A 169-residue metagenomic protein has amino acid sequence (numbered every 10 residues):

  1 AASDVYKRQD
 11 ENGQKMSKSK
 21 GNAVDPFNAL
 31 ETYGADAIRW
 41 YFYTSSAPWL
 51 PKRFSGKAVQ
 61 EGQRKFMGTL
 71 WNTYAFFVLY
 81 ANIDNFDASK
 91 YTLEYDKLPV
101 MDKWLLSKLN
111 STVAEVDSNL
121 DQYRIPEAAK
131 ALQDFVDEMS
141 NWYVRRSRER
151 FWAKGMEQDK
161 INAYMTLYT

Functional and structural regions predicted by a protein language model:
A1-Y6: Short, small-residue-biased leader/transition segments that mark boundaries at the very start of proteins
D10-E11: Short, acidic, Ser/Thr-enriched surface-loop or helix-capping motifs
Q14: Juxtacatalytic substrate-recognition/specificity segment
A23-D25: A short acidic/small-residue loop/turn micro-motif
N28-T169: Helix-rich, typically C-terminal accessory recognition domains appended to large enzymatic cores
